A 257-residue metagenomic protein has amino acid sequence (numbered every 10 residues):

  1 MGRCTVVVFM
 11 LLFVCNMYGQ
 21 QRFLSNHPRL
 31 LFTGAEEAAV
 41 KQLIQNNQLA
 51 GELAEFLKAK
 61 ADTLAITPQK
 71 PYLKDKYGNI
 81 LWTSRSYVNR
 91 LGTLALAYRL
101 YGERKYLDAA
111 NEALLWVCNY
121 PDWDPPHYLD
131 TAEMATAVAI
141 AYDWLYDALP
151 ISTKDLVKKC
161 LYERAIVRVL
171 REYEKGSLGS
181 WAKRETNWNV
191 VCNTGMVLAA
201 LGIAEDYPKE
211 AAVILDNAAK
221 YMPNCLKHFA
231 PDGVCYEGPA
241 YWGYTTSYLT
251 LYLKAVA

Functional and structural regions predicted by a protein language model:
M1-Q21: Bacterial Sec-dependent N-terminal signal peptides
S25-F32, E36-E55, Y98-N111, Y142-I166 (+2 more regions): Structural helix-adjacent loops and short alpha-helical linkers that scaffold large soluble proteins
V40, Y241-A257: Extended polysaccharide-engagement surfaces of secreted carbohydrate-active enzymes
L64-Y87: Hydrophobic transmembrane alpha-helices
P71-G78, A139-A240, L251: Active-site lining segments of carbohydrate-active enzymes
T83-L100, A109-W116, A135-D143: Non-membrane alpha-helical segments in proteins
Y101-L107, A113-P121, Y173-G176, I203 (+1 more regions): A conserved hydrophobic secondary-structure block that centers on an alpha-helix together with its immediately flanking
